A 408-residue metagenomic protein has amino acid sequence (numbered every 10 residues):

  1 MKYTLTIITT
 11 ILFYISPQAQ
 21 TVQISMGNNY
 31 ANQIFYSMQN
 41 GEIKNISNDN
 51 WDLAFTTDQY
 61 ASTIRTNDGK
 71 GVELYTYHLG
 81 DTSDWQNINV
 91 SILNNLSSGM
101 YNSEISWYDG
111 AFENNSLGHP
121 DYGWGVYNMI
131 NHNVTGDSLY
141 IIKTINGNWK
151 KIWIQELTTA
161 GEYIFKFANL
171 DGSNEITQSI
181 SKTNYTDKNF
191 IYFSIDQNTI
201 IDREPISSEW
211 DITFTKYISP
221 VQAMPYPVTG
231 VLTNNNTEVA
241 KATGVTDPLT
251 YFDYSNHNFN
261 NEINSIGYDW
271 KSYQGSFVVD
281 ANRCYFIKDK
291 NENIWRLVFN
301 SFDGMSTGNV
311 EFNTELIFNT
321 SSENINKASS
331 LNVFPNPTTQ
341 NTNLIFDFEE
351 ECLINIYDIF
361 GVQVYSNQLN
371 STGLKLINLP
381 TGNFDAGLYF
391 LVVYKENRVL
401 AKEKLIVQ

Functional and structural regions predicted by a protein language model:
M1-T4, V407-Q408: Positively charged n-region of N-terminal signal peptides that target proteins for export
T4-F13: Sec-dependent N-terminal signal peptides
I15-A19: Sec/Tat signal peptide C-region and signal peptidase I cleavage site
Q20-N319: Surface-exposed, beta-sheet-biased, low-hydrophobicity segments with strongly acidic/polar composition
E315-F334, Q340, Q363: Residue-level detector of functionally pivotal "anchor" positions at catalytic/ligand-binding pockets or at interdomain
D347-C352: Short proline/glycine-enriched turn/loop motifs at strand-loop junctions of beta-rich domains
Y357-V364, Y389: Short, glycine-anchored, charge-dense loop/turn motifs used at functional sites
Q368-N397, I406: Short, surface-exposed loop/turn motifs with a glycine/proline- and acidic-biased composition
